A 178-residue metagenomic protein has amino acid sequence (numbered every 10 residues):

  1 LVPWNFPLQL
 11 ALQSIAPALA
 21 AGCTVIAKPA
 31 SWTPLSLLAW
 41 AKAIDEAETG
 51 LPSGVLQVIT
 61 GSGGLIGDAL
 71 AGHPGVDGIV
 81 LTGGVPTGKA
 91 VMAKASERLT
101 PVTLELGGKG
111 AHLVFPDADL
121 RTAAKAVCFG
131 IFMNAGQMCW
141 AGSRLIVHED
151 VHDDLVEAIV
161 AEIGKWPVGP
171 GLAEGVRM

Functional and structural regions predicted by a protein language model:
L1-T122: Rossmann-like NAD(P) dinucleotide-binding subdomain of oxidoreductase/dehydrogenase enzymes
G78, P86-M178: ALDH superfamily catalytic-core signature
